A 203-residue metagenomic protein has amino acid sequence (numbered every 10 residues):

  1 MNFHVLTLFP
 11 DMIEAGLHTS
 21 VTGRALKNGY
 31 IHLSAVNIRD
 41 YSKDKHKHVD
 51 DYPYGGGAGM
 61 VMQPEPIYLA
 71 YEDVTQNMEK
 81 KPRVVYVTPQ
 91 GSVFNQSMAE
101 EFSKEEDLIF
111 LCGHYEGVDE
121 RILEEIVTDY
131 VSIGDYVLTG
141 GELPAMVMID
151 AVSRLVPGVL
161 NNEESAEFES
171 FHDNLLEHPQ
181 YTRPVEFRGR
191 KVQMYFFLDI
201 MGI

Functional and structural regions predicted by a protein language model:
M1-T75, F197, G202-I203: N-terminal nucleotide/polyanion-binding subdomain common to many enzyme families
H4-L6, S34-V36, R83-V85, L108-I109 (+1 more regions): Hydrophobic/aromatic beta-strand patches that form the interior of the parallel beta-sheet core in alpha/beta enzyme
S20-R24, E100-K104, E125-I126: Short, solvent-exposed amphipathic alpha-helical segments in soluble enzyme and RNA/protein-processing domains
H46, Q96-M98, R121-L123: Short, well-ordered secondary-structure micro-motifs
Q63-F110, H114: S-adenosyl-L-methionine/SAH cofactor-binding core of RNA-modifying enzymes
I122-A166: Structured adenosyl-cofactor binding patch, chiefly the S-adenosyl-L-methionine
L143, L155-M194: Internal, active-site/partner-interface "lid" segment
